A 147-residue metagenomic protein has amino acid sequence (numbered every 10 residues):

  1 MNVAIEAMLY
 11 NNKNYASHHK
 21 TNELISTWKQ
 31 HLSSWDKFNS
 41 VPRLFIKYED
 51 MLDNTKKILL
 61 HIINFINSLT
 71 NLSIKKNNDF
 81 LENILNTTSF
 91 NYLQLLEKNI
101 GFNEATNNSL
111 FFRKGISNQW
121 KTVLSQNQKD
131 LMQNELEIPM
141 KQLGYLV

Functional and structural regions predicted by a protein language model:
M1-F111, Q126, D130, E137-I138: PAPS-dependent sulfotransferase catalytic domain
L110, K114-L124: Short His/Asp/Glu-rich catalytic/ion-coordination signatures at enzyme active sites or charged loops
K121, Q133, E137-M140: Generic N-terminal initiation segments characterized by hydrophobic and/or small/turn-forming residues
P139-V147: C-terminal helix/juxtamembrane-tail motif
